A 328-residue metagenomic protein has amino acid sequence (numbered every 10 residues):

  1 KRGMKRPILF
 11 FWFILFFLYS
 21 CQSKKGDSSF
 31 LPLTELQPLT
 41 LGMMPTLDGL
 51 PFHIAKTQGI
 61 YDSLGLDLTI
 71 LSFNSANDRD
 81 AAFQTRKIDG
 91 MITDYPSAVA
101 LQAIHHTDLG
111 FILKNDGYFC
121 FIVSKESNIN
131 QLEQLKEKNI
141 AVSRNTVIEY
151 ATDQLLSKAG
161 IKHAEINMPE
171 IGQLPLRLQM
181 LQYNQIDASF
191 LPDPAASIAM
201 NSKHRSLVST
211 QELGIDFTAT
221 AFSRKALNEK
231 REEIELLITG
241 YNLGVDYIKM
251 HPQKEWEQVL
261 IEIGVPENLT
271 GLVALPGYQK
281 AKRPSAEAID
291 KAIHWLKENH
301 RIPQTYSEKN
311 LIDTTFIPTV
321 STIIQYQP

Functional and structural regions predicted by a protein language model:
K5-W12: Sec-dependent signal peptide recognition, specifically the positively charged N-region followed immediately by
F17-S20: C-terminal motif of bacterial Sec signal peptides marking the signal peptidase cleavage site
Q22-K25: Bacterial signal peptide processing site
S29-K162, M168-I171, M180, D187-D193 (+1 more regions): Short, glycine-/small- and polar/acidic-enriched structural segments that line small-molecule recognition paths
P96-S97, S127, M168-P169, Q173-L260: Pocket-lining segment of extracytoplasmic ligand-binding domains
T146-I166, T239-T270, K309-I312, T319-V320: Ligand-binding clefts/hinges and TM-proximal coupling segments of bilobed small-molecule sensing domains
E229-P303: Secondary-structure end/capping motifs
K297-P328: Conserved C-terminal helix/tail region of periplasmic/extracytoplasmic solute-binding proteins
